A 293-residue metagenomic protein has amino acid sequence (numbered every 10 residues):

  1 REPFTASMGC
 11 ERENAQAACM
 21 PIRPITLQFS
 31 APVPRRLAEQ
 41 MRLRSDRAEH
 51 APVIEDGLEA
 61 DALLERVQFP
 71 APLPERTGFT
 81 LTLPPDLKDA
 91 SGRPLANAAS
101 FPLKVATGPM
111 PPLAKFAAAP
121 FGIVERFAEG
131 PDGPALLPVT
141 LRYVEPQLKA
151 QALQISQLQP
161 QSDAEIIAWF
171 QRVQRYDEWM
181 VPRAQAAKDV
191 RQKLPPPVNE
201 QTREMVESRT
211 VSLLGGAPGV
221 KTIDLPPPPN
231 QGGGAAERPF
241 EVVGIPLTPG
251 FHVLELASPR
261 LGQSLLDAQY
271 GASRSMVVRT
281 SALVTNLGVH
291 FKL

Functional and structural regions predicted by a protein language model:
R1-L293: N-terminal, cleavable Sec-dependent signal peptides of secreted/periplasmic/extracellular proteins
